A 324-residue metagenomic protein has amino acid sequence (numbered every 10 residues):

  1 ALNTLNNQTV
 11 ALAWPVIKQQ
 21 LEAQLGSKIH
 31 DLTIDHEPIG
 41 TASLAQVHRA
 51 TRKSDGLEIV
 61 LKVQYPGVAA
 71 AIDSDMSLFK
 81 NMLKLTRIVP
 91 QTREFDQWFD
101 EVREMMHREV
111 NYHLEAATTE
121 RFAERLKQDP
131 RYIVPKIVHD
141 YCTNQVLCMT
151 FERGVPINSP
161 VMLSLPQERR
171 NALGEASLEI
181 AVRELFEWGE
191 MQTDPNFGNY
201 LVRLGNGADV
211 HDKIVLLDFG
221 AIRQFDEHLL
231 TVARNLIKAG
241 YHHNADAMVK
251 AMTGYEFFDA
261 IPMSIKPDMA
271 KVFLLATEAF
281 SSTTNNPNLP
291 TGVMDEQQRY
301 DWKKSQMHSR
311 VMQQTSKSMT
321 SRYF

Functional and structural regions predicted by a protein language model:
A1-A176, I180-V182, G189, V202-E227 (+2 more regions): Broad phosphate/nucleotide-binding scaffolds in NTP-utilizing and phosphate-metabolizing enzymes
E187-F197: Catalytic-loop of the protein kinase fold
V232-N235: Short amphipathic alpha-helical recognition elements used for nucleic-acid or partner binding across transcription
H243-N244: Short helix-adjacent coil turns
